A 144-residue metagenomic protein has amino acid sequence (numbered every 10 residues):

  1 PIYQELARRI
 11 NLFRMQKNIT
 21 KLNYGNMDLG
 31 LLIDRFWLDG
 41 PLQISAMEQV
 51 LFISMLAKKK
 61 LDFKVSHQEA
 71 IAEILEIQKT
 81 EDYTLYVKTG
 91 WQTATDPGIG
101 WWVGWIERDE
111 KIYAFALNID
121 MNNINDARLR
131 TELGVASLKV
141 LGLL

Functional and structural regions predicted by a protein language model:
P1, I19, Y24, I44 (+3 more regions): Extracytoplasmic
Q4-K58: Mid-domain, small-residue-enriched loop/turn segments at the edges of structured enzyme/sensor domains
R9-N11, S54-L144: Structured C-terminal helix/loop/strand segments within mature extracytoplasmic catalytic/sensor domains
